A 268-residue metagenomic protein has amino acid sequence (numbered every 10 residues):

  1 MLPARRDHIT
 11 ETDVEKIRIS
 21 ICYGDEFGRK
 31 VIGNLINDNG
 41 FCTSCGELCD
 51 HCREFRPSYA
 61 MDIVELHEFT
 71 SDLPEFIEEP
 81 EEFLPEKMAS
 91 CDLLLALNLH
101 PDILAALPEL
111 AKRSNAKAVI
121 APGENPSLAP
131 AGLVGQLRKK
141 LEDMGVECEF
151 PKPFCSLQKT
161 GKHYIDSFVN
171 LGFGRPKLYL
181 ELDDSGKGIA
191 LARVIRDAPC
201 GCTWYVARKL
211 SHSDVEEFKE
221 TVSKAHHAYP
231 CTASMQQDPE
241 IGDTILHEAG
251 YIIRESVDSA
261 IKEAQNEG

Functional and structural regions predicted by a protein language model:
R5, I9-I17, P199-C200: Residues forming the flavin
T12-E15, E86-C91, K112-N115: Flexible, charged surface loops at secondary-structure boundaries
E15-G24, L94: Short hydrophobic beta-strand segments
F27-E81, A89-A106, K117-A118, N125-A129 (+4 more regions): Active-site- and interface-proximal helix/loop "cap" or "latch" segments in soluble metabolic and energy-transducing
S114-V119, D143-V146: A short helix->loop->beta-strand "cap" motif at the edges of active sites that frequently abuts
A121, C148-K152: General beta-strand structural signal in soluble alpha/beta enzymes
L128-E147: Rossmann-fold NAD(P)-binding glycine/threonine-rich loop
P151-G186: Structured beta-strand/loop patches that form or line metal/cofactor-binding pockets in enzymes
